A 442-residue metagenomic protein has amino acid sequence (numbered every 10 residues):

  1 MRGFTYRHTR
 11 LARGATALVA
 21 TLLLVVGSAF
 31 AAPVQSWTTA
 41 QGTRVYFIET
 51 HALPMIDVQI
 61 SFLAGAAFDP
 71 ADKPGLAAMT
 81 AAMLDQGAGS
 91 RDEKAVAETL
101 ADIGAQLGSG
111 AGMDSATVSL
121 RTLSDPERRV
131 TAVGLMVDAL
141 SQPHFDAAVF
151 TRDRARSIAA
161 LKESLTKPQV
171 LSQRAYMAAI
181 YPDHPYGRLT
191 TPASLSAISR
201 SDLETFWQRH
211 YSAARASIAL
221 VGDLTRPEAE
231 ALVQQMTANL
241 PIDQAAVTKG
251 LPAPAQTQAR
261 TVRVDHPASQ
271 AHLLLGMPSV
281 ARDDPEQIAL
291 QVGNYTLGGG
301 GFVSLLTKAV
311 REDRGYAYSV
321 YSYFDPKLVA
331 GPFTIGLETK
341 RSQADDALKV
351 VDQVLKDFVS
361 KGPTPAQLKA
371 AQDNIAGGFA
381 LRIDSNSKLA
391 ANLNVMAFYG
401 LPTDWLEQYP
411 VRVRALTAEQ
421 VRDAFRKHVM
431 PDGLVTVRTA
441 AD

Functional and structural regions predicted by a protein language model:
M1-L11: N-terminal secretory signal peptides that target proteins for export/translocation
G14-G27: Bacterial N-terminal signal peptides
A29-A31: Boundary at the C-terminal end of the N-terminal hydrophobic targeting segment
Q35-A40, V262-H266: Short acidic-hydrophobic surface loop/beta-edge motif
I48, L53-M79, E93-D138, I158 (+6 more regions): M16 family metallopeptidases and their MPP-like homologs
G87-S90, L140-A148: Short, polar/flexible loop-turn hinges at active-site or ligand-entry regions and domain interfaces
Y186-G187, A213, S217-D283, R438: An aromatic/glycine/proline-enriched structural segment found at the starts of mature extracellular/organellar domains
